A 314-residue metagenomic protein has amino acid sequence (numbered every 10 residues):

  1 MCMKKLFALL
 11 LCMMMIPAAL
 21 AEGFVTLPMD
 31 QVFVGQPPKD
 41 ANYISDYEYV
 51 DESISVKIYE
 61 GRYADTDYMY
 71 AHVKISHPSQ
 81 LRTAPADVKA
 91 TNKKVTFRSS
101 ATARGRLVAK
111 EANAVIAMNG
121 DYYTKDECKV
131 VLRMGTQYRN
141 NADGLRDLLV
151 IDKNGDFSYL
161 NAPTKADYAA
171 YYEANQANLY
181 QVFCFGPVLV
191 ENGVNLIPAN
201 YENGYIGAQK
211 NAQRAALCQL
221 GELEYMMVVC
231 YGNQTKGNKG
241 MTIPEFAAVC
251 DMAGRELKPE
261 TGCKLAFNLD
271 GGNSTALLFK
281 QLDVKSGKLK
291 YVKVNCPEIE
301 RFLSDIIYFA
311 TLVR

Functional and structural regions predicted by a protein language model:
M1-L6, L10: Positively charged n-region of N-terminal signal peptides that target proteins for export
L11-M15, A19: Hydrophobic core
E22-D152, D156-L160: Zymogen propeptides
P85-N92, A162-Y168, V229-T235: Short, solvent-exposed aromatic-acidic interface loops
K93-T96, D167-A174, K236-P244: A short, polar/proline- and glycine-enriched secondary-structure boundary/capping micro-motif
E111-V115, D156, V194, E222-Y225 (+1 more regions): Loop/turn elements at helix/coil->beta-strand transitions in domains of secreted/extracellular proteins
D121-A208: Active-site-adjacent helix-turn-beta-strand microarchitecture at beta-sheet edges that either contains or buttresses
E127-G144, V150-I151, N200-Q219, Y225-R314: Conserved, well-ordered active-site substructure
